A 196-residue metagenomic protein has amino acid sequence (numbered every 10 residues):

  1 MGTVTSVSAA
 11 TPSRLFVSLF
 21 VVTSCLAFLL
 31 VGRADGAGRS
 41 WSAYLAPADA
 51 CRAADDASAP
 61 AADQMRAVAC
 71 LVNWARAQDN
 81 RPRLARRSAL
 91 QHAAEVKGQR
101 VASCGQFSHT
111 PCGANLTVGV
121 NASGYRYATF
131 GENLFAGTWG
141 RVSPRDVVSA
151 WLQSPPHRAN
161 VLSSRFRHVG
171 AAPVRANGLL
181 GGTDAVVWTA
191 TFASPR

Functional and structural regions predicted by a protein language model:
M1-P12: N-terminal secretory signal peptides that target proteins for export/translocation
S18-L29: Bacterial N-terminal signal peptides
A27-A48: C-terminal region of N-terminal signal peptides and the immediate post-cleavage residues of exported proteins
G38-A43, H92-R141: Short, surface-exposed glycine/acidic/tryptophan-bearing loops
W41-C104: A short alpha-helix/helix-coil micro-patch that ends at or immediately precedes a cysteine
P60, Q78-A93, G105-L116, R158-P173: Surface-exposed patches in mature extracellular/periplasmic domains of secreted proteins
L116-P195: A well-ordered secondary-structure block
